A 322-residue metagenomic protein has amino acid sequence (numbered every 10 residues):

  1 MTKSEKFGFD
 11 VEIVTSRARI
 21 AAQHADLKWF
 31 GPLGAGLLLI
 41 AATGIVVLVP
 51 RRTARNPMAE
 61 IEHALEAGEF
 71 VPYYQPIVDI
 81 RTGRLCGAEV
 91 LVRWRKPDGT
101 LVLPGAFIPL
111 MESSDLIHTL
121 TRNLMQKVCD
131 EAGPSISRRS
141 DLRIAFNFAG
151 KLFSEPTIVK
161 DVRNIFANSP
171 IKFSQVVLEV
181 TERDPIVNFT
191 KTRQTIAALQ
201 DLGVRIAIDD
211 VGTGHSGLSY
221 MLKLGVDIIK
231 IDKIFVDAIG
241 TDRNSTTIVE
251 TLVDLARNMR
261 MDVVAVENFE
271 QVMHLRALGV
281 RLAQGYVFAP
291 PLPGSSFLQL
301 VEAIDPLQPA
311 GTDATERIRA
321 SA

Functional and structural regions predicted by a protein language model:
M1-W29: Extracellular/periplasmic juxtamembrane segments that couple receptor/chemosensory ectodomains to their
T15-H24, G150-S154, E179-V187, V204-A322: EAL-family c-di-GMP phosphodiesterase catalytic domain
A22-N56: Cytoplasm-proximal transmembrane signaling helix
V46-P57, E112, L116, L120-T121 (+1 more regions): Signal-transducing alpha-helical linker
A54, Q75, T100-P104, S113 (+2 more regions): Catalytic-site-adjacent helices and loops of nucleotide signaling machinery
N56-P109, I208, P291-L292, E316-I318: Active-site core of bacterial EAL-family cyclic-dinucleotide phosphodiesterase domains
K96-G99, M125-C129, D210, G285: Short acidic-capped amphipathic helix/loop micro-motif used as an active-site/signal-coupling element
L116-K191, E267: Catalytic core of bacterial c-di-GMP phosphodiesterases, primarily the EAL and HD-GYP domains, capturing alpha-helical
